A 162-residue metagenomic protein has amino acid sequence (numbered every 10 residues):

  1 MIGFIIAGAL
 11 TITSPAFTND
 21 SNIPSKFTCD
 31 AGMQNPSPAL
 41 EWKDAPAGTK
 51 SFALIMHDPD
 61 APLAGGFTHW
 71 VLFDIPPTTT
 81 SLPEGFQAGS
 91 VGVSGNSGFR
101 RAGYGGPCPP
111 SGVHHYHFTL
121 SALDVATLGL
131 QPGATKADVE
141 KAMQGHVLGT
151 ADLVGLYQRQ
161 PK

Functional and structural regions predicted by a protein language model:
I2-K162: N-terminus-centered regions that define maturation/targeting leaders and the start of the first functional domain
